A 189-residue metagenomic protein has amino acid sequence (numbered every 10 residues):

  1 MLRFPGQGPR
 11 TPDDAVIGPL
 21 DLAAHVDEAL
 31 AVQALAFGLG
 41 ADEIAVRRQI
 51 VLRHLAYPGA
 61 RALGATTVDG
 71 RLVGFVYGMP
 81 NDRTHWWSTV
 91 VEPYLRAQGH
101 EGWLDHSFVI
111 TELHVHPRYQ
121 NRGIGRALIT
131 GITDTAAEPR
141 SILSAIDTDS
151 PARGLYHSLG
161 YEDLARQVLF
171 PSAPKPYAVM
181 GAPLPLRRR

Functional and structural regions predicted by a protein language model:
M1-D13, P80-W86, V90-V91: Acyl-donor-binding surface of acyltransferase catalytic domains
D13-A31, L39-D42: A short beta-loop-alpha structural element at the N-terminal edge of CoA-dependent acyl/N-acetyltransferase catalytic
L39-D69, V73, Y77-R83, Q98-G99: Active-site rim helix/loop that mediates acceptor-substrate recognition in acyltransferases
A60-G64, F75, S107, E112 (+1 more regions): Short hydrophobic/aromatic beta-strand element in the GNAT-like acyltransferase core that lines or flanks the acyl-donor
Y77-E112, F170-S172: Conserved acyl-donor/pantetheine-binding loop and adjacent beta-alpha core of acyl/acetyltransferases and related
I110-P117, N121-D134, G154-S158: Conserved acetyl-CoA-binding loop-helix of GNAT-fold acetyltransferases
R126-A127, D147-K175: Conserved active-site alpha-helix within GNAT-family acetyltransferase domains
I129, D134-T148: Conserved GNAT acetyl-CoA-binding A-motif
